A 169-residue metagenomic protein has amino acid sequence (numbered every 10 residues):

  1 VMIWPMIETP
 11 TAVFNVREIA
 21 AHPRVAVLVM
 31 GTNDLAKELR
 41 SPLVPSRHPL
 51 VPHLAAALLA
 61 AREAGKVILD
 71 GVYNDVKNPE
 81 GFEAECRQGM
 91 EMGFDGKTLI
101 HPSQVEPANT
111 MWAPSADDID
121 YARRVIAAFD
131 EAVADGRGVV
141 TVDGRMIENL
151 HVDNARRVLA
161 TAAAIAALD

Functional and structural regions predicted by a protein language model:
V1-D169: Expand to "…catalyze enediolate/carbanion chemistry for C-C bond making/breaking, isomerization, decarboxylation
